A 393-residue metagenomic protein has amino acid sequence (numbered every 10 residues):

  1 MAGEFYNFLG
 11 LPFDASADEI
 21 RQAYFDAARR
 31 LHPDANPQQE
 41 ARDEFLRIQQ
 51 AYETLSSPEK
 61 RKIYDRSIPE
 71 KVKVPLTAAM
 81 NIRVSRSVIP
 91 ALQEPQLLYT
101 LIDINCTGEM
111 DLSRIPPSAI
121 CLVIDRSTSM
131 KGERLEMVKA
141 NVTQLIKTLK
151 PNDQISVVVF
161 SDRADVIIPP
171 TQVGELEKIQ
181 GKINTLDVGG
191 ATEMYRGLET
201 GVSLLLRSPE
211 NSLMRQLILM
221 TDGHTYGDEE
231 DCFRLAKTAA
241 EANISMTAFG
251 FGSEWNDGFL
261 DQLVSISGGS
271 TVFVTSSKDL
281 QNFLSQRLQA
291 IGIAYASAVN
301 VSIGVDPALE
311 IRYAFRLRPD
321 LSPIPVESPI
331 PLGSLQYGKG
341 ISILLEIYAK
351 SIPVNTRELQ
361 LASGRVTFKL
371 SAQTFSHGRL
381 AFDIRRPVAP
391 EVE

Functional and structural regions predicted by a protein language model:
M1-A35, R47, A51, L55 (+1 more regions): N-terminal J-domain/J-like co-chaperone modules of DnaJ/Hsp40 proteins
A15, D153, K339-I341: Surface-exposed loop/turn positions
F45, Y64: Cysteine-centered loop/knuckle micro-motif
I48, L98, S297, I341 (+1 more regions): Hydrophobic core residues within well-ordered beta-strands of beta-rich domains
S67-L112, K182: Negatively charged sequence features
Q96, T100-N300, A349-N355: Exposed acidic/Ser/Thr-rich ligand/metal-binding surfaces
I102, D111-C121, S302-V305, L309-E393: An acidic, Ser/Thr-enriched
